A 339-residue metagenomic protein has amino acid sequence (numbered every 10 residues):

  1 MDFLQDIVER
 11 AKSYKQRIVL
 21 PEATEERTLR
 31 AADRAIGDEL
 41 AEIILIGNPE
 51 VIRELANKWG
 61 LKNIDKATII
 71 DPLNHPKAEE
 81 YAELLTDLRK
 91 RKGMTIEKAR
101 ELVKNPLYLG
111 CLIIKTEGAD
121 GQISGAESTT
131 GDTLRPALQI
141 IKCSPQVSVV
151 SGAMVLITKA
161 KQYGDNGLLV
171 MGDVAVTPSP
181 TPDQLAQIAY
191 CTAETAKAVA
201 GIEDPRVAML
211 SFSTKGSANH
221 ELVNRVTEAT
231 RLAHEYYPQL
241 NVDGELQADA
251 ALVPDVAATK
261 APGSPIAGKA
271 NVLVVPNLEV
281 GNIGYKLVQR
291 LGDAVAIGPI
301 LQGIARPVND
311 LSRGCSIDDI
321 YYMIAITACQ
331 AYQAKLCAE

Functional and structural regions predicted by a protein language model:
M1-A267, V272-E339: Anion-binding alpha/beta catalytic cores of soluble intermediary-metabolism enzymes, centered on
